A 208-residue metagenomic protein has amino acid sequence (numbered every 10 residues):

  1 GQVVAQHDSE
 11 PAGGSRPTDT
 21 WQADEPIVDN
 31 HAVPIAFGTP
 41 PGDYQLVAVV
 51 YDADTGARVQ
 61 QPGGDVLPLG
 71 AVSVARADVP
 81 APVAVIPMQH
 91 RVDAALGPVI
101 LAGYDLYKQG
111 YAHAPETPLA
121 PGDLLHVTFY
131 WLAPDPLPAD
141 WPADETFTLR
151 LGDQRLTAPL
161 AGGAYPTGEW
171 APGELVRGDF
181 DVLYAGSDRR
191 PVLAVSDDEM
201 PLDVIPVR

Functional and structural regions predicted by a protein language model:
G1-R208: C-terminal luminal/periplasmic domains and tails of membrane-associated envelope-modifying transferases
